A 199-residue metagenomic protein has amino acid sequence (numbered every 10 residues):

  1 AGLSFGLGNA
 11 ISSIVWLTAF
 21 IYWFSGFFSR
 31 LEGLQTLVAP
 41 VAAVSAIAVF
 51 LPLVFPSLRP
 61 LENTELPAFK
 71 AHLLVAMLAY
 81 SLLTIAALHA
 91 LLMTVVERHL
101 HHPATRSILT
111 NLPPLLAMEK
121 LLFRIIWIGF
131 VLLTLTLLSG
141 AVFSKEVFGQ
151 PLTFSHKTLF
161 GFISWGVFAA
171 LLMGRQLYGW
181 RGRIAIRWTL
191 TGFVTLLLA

Functional and structural regions predicted by a protein language model:
A1-F55, M77-V95, E119-F143, H156-A199: Hydrophobic cores of alpha-helical transmembrane segments in multi-pass integral membrane proteins
G2-S4, F55-A68, K145-L152: Membrane-interface helix termini and inter-helical loops of multi-pass transporters
S57-P60, H99-T105, G179-R181: Juxtamembrane/interfacial segments flanking transmembrane helices
T64-E65, T94, R98-H101, V167: N-proximal short alpha-helices
E65, F69, P113-L116, K120: Membrane-helix interfacial "entry" motifs
E65-A79: Surface-exposed beta-loop interaction hotspot
L100-L116: Juxtamembrane inter-helical linkers in multi-pass membrane proteins
N111-A117, L138-P151: Membrane-helix boundary/interface segments in integral membrane proteins
